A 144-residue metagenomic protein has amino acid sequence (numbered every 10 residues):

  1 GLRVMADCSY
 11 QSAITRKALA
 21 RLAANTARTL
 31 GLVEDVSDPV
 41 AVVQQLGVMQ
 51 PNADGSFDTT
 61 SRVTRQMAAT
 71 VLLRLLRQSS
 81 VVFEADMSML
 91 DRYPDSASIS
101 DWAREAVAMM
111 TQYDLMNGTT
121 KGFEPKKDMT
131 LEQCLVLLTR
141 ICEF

Functional and structural regions predicted by a protein language model:
G1-R104, N117-M129, R140-F144: Feature responds to low-complexity, polar/acidic, surface-exposed segments characteristic of secreted/exported proteins
V107: Catalytic cores of secreted/periplasmic or lumenal enzymes
E132-C134: Preference for long, well-ordered alpha-helical segments
